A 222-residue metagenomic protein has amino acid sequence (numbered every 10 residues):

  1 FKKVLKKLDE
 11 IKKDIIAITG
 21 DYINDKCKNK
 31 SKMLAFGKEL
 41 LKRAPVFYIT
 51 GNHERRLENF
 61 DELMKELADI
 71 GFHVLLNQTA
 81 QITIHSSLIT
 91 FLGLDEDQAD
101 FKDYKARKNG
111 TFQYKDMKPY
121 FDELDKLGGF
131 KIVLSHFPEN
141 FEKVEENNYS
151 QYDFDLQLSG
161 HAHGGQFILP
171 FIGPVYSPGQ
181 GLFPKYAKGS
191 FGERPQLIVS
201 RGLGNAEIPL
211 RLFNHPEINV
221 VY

Functional and structural regions predicted by a protein language model:
F1-K2, Y22-S31, E54-D61, Q98-F112 (+2 more regions): Acidic/histidine-rich helix-loop elements that form or flank divalent-metal/phosphate-binding sites at the catalytic
F1-L75: Membrane-embedded segments
E10-I11, G37-R43, L124-L127, N147-Y152: Short, conserved loop/helix-junction motifs that constitute active-site signature segments in enzyme catalytic cores
I15-D21, P45-N52, L75-Q78, I132-S135 (+2 more regions): Active-site neighborhood of phospho(di)ester-bond hydrolases with catalytic His/Asp-centered motifs
Y22-D25, N52-R56, A80-I82, E96-D100 (+3 more regions): Solvent-exposed loop/turn segments at secondary-structure junctions within structured extracellular/periplasmic domains
K65, P138-N219: Conserved beta-sheet core of the metallophosphoesterase superfamily
D69-F72, I84-L134, F141-N148, R211: Binuclear metal-dependent hydrolase catalytic cores centered on His/Asp/Glu-rich metal-binding motifs
Q78-H85, A187-E193: Short acidic-hydrophobic surface loop/beta-edge motif
